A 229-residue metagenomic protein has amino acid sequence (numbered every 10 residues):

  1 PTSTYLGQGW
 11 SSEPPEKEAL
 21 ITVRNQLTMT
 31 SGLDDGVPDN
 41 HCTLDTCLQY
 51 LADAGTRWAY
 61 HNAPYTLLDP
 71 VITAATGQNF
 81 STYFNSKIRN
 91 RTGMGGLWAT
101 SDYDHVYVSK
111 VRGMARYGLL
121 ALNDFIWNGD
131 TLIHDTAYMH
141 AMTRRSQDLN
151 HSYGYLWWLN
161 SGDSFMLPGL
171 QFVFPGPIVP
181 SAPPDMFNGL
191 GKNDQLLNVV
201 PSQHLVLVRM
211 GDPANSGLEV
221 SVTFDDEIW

Functional and structural regions predicted by a protein language model:
P1, Q26, A59-I88, G113-A121 (+1 more regions): Alpha-helical scaffold elements that line and support the substrate/ligand-binding pocket of soluble hydrolases
P1-S31, Q78-K110: Active-site helix/loop module of the DD-peptidase/beta-lactamase fold, centered on the serine-lysine SxxK catalytic
S11-P14, L51-W58, D69-A74, S101-H105: Second-shell loop/turn segments in exported
L27, L197-V200, L205-R209: Short hydrophobic-aromatic micro-motifs
D35-V37, I72-F84, F125-H134: Structural helix-adjacent loops and short alpha-helical linkers that scaffold large soluble proteins
C42-R57, H61-P64: Amphipathic alpha-helical interface segments
R89, G93-P201, A214-L218: Penicillin-binding protein/beta-lactamase superfamily catalytic region
L218-W229: Short, gly/Ser/Thr-rich active-site loops of penicillin-recognizing serine hydrolases
